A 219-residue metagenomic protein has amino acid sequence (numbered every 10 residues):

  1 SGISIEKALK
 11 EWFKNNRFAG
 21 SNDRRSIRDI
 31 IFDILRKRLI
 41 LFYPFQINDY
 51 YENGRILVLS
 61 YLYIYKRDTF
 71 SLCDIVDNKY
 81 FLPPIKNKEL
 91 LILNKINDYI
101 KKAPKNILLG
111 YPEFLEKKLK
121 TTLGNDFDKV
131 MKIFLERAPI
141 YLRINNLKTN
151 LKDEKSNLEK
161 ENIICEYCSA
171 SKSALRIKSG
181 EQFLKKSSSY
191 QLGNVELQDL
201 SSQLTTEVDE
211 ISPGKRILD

Functional and structural regions predicted by a protein language model:
S1-K186: Class I Rossmann-like S-adenosyl-L-methionine
L142, L197, T205: Conserved hydrophobic/aromatic pocket- or pore-lining residues that grip, position, or stack substrates in active sites
S179-Q182, V195, P213: Active-site-adjacent "gating/activation" loops or surface patches in catalytic cores
S187-S188, E207-P213: Glycine-rich helix-loop-beta junction characteristic of Rossmann-like nucleotide cofactor-binding loops
S188-E196: Class I SAM-dependent methyltransferase Rossmann-like catalytic core, especially the SAM/SAH-binding loop
G214-D219: Conserved class I S-adenosyl-L-methionine
